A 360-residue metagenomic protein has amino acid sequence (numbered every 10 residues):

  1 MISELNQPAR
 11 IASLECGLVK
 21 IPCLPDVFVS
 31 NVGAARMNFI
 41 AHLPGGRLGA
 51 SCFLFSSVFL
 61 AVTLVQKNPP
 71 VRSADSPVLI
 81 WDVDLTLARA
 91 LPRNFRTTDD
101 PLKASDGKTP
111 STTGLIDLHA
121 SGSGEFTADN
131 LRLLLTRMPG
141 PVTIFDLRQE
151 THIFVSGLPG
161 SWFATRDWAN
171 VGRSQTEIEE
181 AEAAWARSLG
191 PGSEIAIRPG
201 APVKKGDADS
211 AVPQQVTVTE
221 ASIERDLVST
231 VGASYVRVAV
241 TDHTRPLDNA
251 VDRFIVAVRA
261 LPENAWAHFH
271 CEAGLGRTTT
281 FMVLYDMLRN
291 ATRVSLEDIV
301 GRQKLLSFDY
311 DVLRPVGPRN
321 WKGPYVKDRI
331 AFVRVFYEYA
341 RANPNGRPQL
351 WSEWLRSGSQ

Functional and structural regions predicted by a protein language model:
R10, G17, A34, R47-G49 (+1 more regions): Intrinsic, low-complexity polybasic segments
F28, F39, F53-F55, F59: Aromatic (phenylalanine/tyrosine) cluster motif
M37-F53: Bacterial N-terminal signal peptides that target proteins for export
V58-H268, T280-Q360: Cys-dependent protein tyrosine phosphatase-like superfamily
G274: Conserved G/P- and acidic residue-centered "switch" motifs that form tight phosphate/ATP-binding loops in soluble
